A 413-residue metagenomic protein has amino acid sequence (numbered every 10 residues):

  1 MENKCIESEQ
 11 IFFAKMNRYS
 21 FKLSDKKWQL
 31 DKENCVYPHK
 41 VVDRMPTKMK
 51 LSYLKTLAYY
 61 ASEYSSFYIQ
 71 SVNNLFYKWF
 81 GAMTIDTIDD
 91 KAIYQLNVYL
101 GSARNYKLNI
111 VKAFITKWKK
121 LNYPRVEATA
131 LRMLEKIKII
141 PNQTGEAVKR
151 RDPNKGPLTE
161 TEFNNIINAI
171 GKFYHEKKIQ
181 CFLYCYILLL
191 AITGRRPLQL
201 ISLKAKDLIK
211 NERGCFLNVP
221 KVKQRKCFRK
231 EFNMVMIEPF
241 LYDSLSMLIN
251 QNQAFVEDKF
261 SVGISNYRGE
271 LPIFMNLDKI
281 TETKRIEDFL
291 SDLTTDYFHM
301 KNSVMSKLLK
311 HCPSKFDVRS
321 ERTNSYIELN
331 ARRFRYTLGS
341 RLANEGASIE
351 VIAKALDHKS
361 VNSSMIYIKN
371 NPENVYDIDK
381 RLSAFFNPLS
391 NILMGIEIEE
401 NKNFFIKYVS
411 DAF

Functional and structural regions predicted by a protein language model:
M1-G156, E162, N168-G171, E176-K178 (+1 more regions): Charge-rich, intrinsically disordered N-terminal extensions that act as flexible nucleic-acid engagement or regulatory
M1-K32, H311-R319, P372-F413: Acidic, low-complexity interaction regions
K117, V222-V304, L308, F404-K407 (+1 more regions): Basic, alpha-helical nucleic-acid-contacting "clamp/cap" segments
R125, L190-R213, E350-V351: Short, charged phosphate-coordinating catalytic segments
F173-I179, E257-M275, K315-E328: Short helix/loop segment immediately N-terminal to the Walker
C181-R196, R341: Short pre-functional
F182, S306-K307, R322-E345, N362-S363: Short basic/aromatic active-site micro-motif
L200-I201, Y336-G339, G346-D357: Active-site-proximal segment of tyrosine recombinases
